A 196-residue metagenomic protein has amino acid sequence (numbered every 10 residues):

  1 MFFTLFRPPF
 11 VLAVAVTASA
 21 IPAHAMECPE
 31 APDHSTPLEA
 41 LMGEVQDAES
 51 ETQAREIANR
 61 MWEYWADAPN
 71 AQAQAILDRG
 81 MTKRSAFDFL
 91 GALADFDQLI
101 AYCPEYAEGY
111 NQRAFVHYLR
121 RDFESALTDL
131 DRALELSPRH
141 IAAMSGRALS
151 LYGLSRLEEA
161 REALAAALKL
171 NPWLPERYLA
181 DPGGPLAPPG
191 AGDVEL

Functional and structural regions predicted by a protein language model:
P22-D78: N-terminal leader/linker segments that initiate helical-solenoid repeat arrays
Q46-D47, Y152-E176: TPR/TPR-like (Sel1-like) alpha-helical repeat modules
N70-L136: Alpha-helical adaptor scaffolds
D78, Q112, G146, A180-D181: Canonical tetratricopeptide repeat
S85, L119, G153-L154, L186-P188: Register position in tetratricopeptide repeats
